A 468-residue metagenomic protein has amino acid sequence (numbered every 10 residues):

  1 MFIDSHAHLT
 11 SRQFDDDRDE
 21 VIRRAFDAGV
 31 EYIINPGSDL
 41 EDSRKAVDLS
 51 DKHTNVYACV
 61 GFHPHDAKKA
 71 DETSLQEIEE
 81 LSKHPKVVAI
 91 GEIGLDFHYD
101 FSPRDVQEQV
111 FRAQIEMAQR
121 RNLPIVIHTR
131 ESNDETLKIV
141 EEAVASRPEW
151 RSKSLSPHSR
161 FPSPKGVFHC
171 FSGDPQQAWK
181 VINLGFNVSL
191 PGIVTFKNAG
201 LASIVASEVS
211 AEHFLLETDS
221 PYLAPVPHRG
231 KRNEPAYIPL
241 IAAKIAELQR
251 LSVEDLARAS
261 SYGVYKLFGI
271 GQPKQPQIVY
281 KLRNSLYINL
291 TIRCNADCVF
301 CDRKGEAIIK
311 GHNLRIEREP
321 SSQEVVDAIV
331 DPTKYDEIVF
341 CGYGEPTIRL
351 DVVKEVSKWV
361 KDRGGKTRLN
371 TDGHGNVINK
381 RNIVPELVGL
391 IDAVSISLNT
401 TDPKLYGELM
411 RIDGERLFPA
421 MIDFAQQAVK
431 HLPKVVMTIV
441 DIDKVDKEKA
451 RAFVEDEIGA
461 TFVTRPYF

Functional and structural regions predicted by a protein language model:
M1-L267, S285-I288, F300-K304, N313-D327: Mid-domain alpha/beta scaffold segments of enzyme catalytic cores
S50-D51, L137-W150, S163-K165, F268-K274 (+3 more regions): Short, electropositive alpha-helical surface patch
V60, V88-I93, A211-S220, V388-P403 (+1 more regions): Non-cysteine beta-strand/loop elements that form the S-adenosyl-L-methionine
G94-H98, P221-Y222, P346-T347, G373-V377 (+3 more regions): Conserved radical SAM core fold
R121, D336-F340, R363-R368, D392-S395 (+1 more regions): Conserved C-terminal portion of the radical SAM core fold that forms the substrate/S-adenosylmethionine-binding
K274-K304: N-terminal pre-triad scaffold of radical SAM enzymes
P276-R283, G311-E319, V326-A328, P332 (+2 more regions): Catalytic phosphate/metal-binding cores of nucleic-acid and nucleotide-processing enzymes, i.e., regions that mediate
G311-V326, P346-G389, T400-T401, D441-E448: Canonical radical SAM enzyme core domain
